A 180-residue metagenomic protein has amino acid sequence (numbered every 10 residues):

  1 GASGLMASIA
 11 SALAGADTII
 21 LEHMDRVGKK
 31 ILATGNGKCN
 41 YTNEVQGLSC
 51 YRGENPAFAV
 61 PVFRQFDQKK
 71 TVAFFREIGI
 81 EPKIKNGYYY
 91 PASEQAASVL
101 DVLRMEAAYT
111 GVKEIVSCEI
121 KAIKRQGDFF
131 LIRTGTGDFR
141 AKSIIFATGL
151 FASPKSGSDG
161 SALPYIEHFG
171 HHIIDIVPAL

Functional and structural regions predicted by a protein language model:
G4-L5: N-terminal Rossmann-fold NAD(P) dinucleotide-binding loop
A12-N36: Glycine-rich FAD pyrophosphate-binding loop
A14-A16, I78, T110, F169: Conserved dinucleotide-binding and phosphotransfer motif residues
A16-I19, P82, I144: Hydrophobic anchor at the start of a short beta-strand that flanks the dinucleotide cofactor-binding loop
N36-N86: Glycine-rich active-site loop/strand segments that organize a redox cofactor
F58-V62, Y89-E94, T148-S156: Flexible, glycine/proline-enriched loop segments at strand-loop-helix junctions that form or flank small-ligand binding
D67-R76, N86-T110: An accessory alpha-helical subdomain
A97-S98, V102-L180: Predominantly flavin-linked oxidoreductase catalytic cores and closely associated redox partners
